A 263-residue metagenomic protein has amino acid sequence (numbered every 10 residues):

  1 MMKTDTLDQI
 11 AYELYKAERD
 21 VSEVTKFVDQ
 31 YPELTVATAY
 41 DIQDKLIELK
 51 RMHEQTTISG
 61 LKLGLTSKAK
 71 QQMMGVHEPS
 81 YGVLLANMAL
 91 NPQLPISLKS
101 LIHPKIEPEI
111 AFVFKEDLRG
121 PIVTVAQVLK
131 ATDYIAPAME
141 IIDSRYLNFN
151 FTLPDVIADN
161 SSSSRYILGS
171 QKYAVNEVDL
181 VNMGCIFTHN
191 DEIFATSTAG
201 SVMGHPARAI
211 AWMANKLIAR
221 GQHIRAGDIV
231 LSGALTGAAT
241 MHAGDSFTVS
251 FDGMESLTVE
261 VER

Functional and structural regions predicted by a protein language model:
K3-H205, S246, S256-R263: Catalytic-core "active-site belt" of small-molecule-metabolizing enzymes, emphasizing His/Asp/Glu-rich regions
L118, L235-A239, G253-S256: Short, charged beta-turn/beta-strand-edge "cap" motif at the junction between a beta-strand and an adjacent loop
R208: Glycine-rich, small/acidic residue-mixed loop/short-helix segments
L217: Conserved PLP-enzyme active-site core in the AAT-like
